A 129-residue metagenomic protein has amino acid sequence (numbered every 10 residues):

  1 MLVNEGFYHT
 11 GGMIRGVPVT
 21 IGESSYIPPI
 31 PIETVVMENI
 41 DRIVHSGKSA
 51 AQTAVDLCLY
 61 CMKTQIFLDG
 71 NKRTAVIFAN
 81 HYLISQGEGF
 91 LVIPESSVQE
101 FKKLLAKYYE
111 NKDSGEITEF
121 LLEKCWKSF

Functional and structural regions predicted by a protein language model:
M1-F129: FIC/Doc superfamily catalytic core
